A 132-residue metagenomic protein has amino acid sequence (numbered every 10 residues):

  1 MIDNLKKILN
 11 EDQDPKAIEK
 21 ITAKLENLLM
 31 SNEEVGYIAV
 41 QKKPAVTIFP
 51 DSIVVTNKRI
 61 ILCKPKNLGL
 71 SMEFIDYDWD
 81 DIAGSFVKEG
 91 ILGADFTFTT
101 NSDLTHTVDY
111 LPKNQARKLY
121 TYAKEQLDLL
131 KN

Functional and structural regions predicted by a protein language model:
M1-S31, K43-I48, N67-N132: Acidic, Ser/Thr- and proline-rich intrinsically disordered linker/docking segments of eukaryotic scaffolds
M30-I38: Short, hydrophobic/aromatic-rich segments at coil-to-beta transitions
E33, T56-I60, E73-I75: A generic structural signal for short beta-strands and their flanking turns/coil linkers
Q41, R59, K66: A broadly conserved detector of short glycine/acidic/proline-rich loop/turn motifs that flank catalytic sites and bind
F49-C63: Polybasic phosphoinositide-binding surfaces of eukaryotic membrane-targeting domains
